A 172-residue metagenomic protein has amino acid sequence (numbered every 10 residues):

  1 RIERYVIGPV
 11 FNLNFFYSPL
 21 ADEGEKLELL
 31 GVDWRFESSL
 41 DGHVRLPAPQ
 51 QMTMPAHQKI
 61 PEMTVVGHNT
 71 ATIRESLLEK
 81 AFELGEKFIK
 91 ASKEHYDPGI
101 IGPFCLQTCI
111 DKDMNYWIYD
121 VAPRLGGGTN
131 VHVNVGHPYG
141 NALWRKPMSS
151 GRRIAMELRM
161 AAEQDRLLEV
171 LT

Functional and structural regions predicted by a protein language model:
R1-G8, F88-Y96: Conserved ATP-binding module of the ATP-grasp superfamily
R1-N12, L40, P61-V65: Domain-scale recognition of functional cores that engage charged ligands
I7, S18-D22, D113-M114: Short strand-connecting beta-turns/loops that link adjacent beta-strands
N12-F15, Q107: Short beta-strand scaffold segments in enzyme catalytic cores
Y17-S92, A122-G151: ATP-dependent carboxylate/phosphate-activation module, predominantly the ATP-grasp catalytic core and closely related
M63-T64, S92-N130: Conserved metal-phosphate-binding beta-hairpin within the catalytic cores of diverse ATP-dependent phosphoryl-transfer
C105, D111, N130, H137-T172: Peripheral (often C-terminal) accessory segments that flank ATP-dependent C-N-forming ligase machineries
